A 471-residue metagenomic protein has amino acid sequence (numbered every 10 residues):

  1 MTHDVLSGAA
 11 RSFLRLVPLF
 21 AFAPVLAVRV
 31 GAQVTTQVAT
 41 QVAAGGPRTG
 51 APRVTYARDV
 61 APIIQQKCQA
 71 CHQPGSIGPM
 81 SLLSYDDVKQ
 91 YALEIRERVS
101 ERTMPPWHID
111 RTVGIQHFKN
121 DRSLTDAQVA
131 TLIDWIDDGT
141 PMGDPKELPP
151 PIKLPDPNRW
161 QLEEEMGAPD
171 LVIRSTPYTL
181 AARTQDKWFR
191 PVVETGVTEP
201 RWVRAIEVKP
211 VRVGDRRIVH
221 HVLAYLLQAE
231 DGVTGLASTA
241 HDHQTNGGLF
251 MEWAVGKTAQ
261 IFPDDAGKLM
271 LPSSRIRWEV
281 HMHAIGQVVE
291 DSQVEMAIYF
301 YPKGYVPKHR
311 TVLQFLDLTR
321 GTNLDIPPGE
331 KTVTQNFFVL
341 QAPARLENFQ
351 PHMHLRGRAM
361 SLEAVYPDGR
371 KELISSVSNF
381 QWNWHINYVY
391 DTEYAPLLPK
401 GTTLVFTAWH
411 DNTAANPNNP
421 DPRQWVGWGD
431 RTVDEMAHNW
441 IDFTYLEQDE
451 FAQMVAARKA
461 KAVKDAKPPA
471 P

Functional and structural regions predicted by a protein language model:
M1-H3, F20, V30, I218: Beta-rich carbohydrate-recognition modules and glycan-binding surfaces
M1-S12: N-terminal secretory signal peptides that target proteins for export/translocation
F13-R29: Bacterial N-terminal signal peptides
A32-E199, R217, S273-E279: Aromatic- and Gly/Pro-enriched helix-to-coil junctions and flexible linker segments
P106-K119, L148-W202, E207-R345, P351-P471: Beta-strand-centric surfaces of beta-sandwich/beta-rich domains
